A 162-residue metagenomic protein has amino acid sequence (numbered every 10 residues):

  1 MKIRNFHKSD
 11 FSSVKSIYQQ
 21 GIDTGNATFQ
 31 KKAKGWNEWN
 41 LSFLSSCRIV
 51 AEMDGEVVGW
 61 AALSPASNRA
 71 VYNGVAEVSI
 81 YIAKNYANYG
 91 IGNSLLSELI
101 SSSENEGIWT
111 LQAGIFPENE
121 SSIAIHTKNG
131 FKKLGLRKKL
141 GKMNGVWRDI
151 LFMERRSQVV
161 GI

Functional and structural regions predicted by a protein language model:
M1, E56-W60, R148: Glycine-rich phosphate/pyrophosphate-binding loop shared by adenosine-nucleotide-utilizing enzymes
M1-S16: A short beta-loop-alpha structural element at the N-terminal edge of CoA-dependent acyl/N-acetyltransferase catalytic
K15-L41: Conserved GNAT-fold acetyl-CoA-binding loop/helix
K31-N85, L96-S97, R156-Q158: Acetyl-CoA-dependent GNAT
A62-P65, Q112-I115, T127, K132-D149: Conserved catalytic-core motifs of GNAT/GCN5-like acyltransferases
A87, A113-I123: Conserved beta-strand-loop-alpha-helix junction that forms the acyl-donor binding cleft
N88-S101, A124-K128: Conserved acetyl-CoA-binding loop-helix of GNAT-fold acetyltransferases
S103-I115: Conserved GNAT acetyl-CoA-binding A-motif
